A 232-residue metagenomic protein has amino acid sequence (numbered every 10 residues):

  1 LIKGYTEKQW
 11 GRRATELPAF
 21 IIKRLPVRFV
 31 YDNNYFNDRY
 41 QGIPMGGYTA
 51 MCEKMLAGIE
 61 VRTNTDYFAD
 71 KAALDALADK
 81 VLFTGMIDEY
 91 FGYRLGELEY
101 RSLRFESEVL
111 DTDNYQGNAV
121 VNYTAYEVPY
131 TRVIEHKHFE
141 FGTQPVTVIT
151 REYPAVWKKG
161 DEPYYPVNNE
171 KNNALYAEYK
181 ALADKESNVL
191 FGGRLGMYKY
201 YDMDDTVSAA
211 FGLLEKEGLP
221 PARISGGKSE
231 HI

Functional and structural regions predicted by a protein language model:
L1-K80, T84, F91: Active-site/ligand-binding neighborhood in enzyme catalytic cores
A78, E89-G226: C-terminal segments that line or cap access tunnels to active or ligand-binding sites in enzymes and enzyme-associated
G227-I232: Acidic, low-complexity intrinsically disordered tails
